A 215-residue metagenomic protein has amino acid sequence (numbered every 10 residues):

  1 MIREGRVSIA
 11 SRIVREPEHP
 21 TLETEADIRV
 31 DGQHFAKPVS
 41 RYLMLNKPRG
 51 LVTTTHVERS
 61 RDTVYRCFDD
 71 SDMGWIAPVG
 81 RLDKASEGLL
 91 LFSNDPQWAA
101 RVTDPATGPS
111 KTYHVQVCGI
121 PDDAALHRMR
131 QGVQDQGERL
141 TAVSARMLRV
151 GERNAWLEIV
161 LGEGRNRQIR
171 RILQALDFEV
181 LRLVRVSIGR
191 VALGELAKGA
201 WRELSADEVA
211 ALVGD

Functional and structural regions predicted by a protein language model:
M1-D215: Basic, flexible Lys/Arg- and Gly-enriched helix-loop patches that mediate nucleic-acid binding at interfaces with rRNA
